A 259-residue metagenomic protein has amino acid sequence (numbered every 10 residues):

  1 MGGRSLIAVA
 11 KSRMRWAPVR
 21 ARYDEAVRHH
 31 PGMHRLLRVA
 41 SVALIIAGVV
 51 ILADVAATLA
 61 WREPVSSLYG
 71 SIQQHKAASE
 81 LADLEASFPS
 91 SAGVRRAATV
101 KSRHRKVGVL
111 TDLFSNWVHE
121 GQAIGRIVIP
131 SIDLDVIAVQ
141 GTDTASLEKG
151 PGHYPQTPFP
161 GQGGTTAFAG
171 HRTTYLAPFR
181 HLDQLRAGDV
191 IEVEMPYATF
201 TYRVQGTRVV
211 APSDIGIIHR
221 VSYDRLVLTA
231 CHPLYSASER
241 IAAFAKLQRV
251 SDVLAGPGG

Functional and structural regions predicted by a protein language model:
G2-A21: N-terminal intrinsically disordered, acidic low-complexity segments at the extreme N-terminus
R15, R22-A26, G32-G259: Solvent-exposed, non-transmembrane regions of membrane-associated and secreted proteins
